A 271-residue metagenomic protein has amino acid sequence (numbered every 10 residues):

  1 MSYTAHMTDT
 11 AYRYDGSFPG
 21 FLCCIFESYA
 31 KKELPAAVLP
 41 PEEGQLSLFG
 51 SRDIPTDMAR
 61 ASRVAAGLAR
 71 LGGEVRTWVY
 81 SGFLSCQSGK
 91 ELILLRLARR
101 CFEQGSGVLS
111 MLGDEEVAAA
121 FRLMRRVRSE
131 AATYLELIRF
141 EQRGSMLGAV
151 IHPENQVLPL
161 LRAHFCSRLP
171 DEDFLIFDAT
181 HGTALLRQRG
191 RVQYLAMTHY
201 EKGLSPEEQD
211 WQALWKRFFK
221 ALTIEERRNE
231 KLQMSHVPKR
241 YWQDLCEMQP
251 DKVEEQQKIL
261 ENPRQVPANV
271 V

Functional and structural regions predicted by a protein language model:
S2-M58: N-terminal ordered "arm"
G20-K31, L95-E103, A163-S167, A213-K220: Short, hydrophobic/amphipathic alpha-helical patches that form generic packing surfaces within helical domains
P35, E74, S129, T133 (+3 more regions): Intrinsically disordered or highly flexible coil/loop and linker segments, enriched in small and charged/polar residues
L39-A132: Charged, alpha-helical interface segments at or near domain boundaries
R52-R60, V64, R191-L204: Acidic, Ser/Thr-rich peripheral helices and adjacent loops at domain boundaries
W78-G82, A179, R228-M234: Short coil/turn segments at secondary-structure boundaries
G107-H199: Internal, well-folded beta-alpha domain core
D173, A184-L185, R189-R191, G203-V271: Long, compositionally biased intrinsically disordered terminal regions
